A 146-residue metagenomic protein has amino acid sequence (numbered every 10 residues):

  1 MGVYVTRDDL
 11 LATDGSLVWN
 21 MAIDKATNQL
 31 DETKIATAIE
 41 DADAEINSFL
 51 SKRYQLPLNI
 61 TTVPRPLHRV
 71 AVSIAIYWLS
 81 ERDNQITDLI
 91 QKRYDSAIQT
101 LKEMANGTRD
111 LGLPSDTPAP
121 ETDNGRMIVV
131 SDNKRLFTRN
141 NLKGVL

Functional and structural regions predicted by a protein language model:
M1-L67, R126-L146: Conserved short "hinge" loops at termini or chain/domain junctions
T37, V70, K92: Short, well-structured alpha-helical interface segments that form or flank functional binding sites
S48, K52, P66-I86: Ordered, amphipathic secondary-structure segments that act as subunit-interaction surfaces in large macromolecular
Y77-L146: Short loop/turn elements at secondary-structure junctions
